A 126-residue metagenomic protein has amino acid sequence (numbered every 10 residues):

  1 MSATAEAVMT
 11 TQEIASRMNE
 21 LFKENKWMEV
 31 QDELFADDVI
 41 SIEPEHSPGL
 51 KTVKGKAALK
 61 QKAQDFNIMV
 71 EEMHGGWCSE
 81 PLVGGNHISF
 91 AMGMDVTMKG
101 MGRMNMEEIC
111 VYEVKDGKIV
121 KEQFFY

Functional and structural regions predicted by a protein language model:
T4-D38: Short acidic-aromatic low-complexity motifs
M28, D32-E80, N86: A solvent-exposed, acidic/Ser-Thr-rich amphipathic alpha-helical stretch
F35, M94-V96, C110, Y126: Short beta-strand segments enriched in hydrophobic/aromatic residues within well-folded beta-rich domains
M69, V96-M104: Short, cysteine-centered beta-strand-loop-beta hairpins and adjacent loop/turn segments enriched in charged/polar
H74-W77, A91, M104-C110: Short, surface-exposed coil-to-beta transition loops
E80-P81, Y112: A structural signal for short hydrophobic beta-strand segments in well-ordered beta-sheet cores
G84-M94: A short hydrophobic beta-strand element
E107-Y126: Short beta-strand edge/turn micro-motifs at domain boundaries
